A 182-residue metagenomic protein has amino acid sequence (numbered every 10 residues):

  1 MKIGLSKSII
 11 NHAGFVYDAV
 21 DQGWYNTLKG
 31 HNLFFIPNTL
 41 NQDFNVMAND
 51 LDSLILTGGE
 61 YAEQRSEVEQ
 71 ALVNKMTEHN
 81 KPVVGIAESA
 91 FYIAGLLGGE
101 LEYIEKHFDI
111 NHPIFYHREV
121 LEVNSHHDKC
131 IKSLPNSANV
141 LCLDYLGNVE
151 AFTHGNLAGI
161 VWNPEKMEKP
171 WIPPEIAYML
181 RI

Functional and structural regions predicted by a protein language model:
M1-E88, G95-E102, H107-V120, D128 (+4 more regions): N-terminal beta1-alpha1 cap of cysteine-dependent amidohydrolase-like domains
V123: A recurrent flexible, glycine/aromatic-enriched loop bordering the glycosyltransferase active site that acts as
L157-I160: Catalytic His-Asp charge-relay segment
